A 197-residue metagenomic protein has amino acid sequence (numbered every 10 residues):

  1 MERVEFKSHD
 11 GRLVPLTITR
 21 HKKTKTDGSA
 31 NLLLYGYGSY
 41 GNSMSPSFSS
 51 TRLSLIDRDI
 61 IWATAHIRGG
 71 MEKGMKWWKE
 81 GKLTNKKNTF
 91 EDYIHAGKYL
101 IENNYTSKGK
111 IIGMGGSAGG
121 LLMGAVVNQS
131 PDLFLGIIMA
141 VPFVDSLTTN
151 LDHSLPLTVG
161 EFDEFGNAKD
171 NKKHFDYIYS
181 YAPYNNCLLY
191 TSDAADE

Functional and structural regions predicted by a protein language model:
M1-G109, G116: Cap/lid segment of the alpha/beta-hydrolase catalytic domain
I67-S192: Active-site-proximal cap/loop segments of hydrolase catalytic domains
D193-E197: A short, hydrophobic C-terminal helix/tail in secreted or cell-surface proteins
